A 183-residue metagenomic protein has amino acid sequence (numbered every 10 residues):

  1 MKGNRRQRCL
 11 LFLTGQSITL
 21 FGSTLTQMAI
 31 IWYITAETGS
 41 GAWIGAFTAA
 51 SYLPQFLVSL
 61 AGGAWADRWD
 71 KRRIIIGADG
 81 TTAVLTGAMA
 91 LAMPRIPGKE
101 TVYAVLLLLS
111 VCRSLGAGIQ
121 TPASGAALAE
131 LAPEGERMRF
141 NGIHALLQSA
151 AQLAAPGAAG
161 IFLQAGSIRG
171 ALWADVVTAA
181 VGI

Functional and structural regions predicted by a protein language model:
M1-R6, I96-E100: Helix-boundary and loop/linker segments of multi-pass membrane transporters
R6-Q7, S40, S167: Short loop-to-helix capping motifs
L10-Q27, T48-A66, D70-L85, V105-L163 (+1 more regions): Substrate-agnostic recognition of the 12-TM MFS/MFS-like secondary transporter fold
M28-A42: Short amphipathic helix-loop junctions that connect adjacent transmembrane helices in Major Facilitator Superfamily/SLC
T38, D70, A92-M93: Helix-breaking motifs and short loop linkers at transmembrane-helix boundaries and internal kinks in secondary membrane
S40-T48, V102: Juxtamembrane helix-start elements in MFS-like secondary transporters
A64, P94-G98, Q164, I168: Transmembrane helix-loop junctions in multipass membrane proteins, especially transporters and channels
G80-K99: C-terminal ends and interior cores of transmembrane alpha-helices in multi-pass membrane transporters/permeases
